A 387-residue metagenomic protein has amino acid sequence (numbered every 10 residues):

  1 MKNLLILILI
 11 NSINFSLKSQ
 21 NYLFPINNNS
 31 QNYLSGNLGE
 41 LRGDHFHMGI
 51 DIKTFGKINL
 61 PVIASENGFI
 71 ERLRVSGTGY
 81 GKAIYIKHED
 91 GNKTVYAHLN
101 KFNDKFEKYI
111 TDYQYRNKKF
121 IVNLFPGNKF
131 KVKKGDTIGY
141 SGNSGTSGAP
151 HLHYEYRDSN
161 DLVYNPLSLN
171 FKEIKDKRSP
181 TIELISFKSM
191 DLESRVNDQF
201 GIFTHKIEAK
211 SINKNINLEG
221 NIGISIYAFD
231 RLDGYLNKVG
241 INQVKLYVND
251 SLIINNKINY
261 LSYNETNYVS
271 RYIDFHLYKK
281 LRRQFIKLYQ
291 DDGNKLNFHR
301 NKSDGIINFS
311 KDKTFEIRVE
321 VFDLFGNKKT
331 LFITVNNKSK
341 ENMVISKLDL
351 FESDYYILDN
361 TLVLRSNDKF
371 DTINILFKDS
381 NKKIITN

Functional and structural regions predicted by a protein language model:
M1-L23: Bacterial Sec-dependent N-terminal signal peptides
L17-K93, F102-K105, F120-N128, K133-K134 (+4 more regions): Surface-exposed, glycine-biased beta-strand/turn segments
H98, H151-R157: Histidine-centered divalent metal-coordination motifs
D104, K133, K175, M190-E193 (+2 more regions): Long, low-complexity serine/threonine/glycine- and acidic-rich segments characteristic of extracellular
S179-L184, E341-D349: Proline-enriched interdomain boundary motifs that mark the N-terminal boundary and often initiate the first structured
S225-F229, T361-N367: Short edge beta-strand/loop segments characteristic of extracellular beta-sandwich folds
T372-S380: Change to "...patches in solvent-exposed regions of secreted, membrane-anchored, or virion-exposed structural
